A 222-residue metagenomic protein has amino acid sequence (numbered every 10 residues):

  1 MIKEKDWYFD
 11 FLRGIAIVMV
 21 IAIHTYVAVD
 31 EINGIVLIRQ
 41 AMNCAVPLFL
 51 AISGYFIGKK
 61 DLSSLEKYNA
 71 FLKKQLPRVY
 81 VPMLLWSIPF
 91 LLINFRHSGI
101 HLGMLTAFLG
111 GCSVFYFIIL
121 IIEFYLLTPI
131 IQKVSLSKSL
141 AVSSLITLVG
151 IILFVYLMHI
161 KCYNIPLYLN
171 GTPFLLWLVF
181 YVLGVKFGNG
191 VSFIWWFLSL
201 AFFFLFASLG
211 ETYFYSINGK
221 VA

Functional and structural regions predicted by a protein language model:
I2-D6, D61-K74, P129-A141, V185-F197: Membrane-interface helix-boundary motifs at transmembrane edges
I2-V36, M42-N43: N-terminal signal-anchor module of multipass membrane proteins
D10-I21, V81-I88, V142-I151, S199-F204: Alpha-helical transmembrane segments
A16, Q40-L48, K59-I93, S98-F115 (+2 more regions): Transmembrane alpha-helical segments and their boundary/interface "anchor" motifs in multi-pass integral membrane
H24-E31, I57-G58, L91-S98, V155 (+2 more regions): Transmembrane helix-loop junctions and nearby membrane-interface residues
P47-K59, F180-F187: Hydrophobic transmembrane alpha-helices of secondary-active transporters and Na+-translocating membrane complexes
F90-S192: Hydrophobic alpha-helical segments with transmembrane-like composition
S192-A222: Alpha-helical transmembrane segments and terminal signal-anchor/GPI-anchor hydrophobic tails, characterized by long
